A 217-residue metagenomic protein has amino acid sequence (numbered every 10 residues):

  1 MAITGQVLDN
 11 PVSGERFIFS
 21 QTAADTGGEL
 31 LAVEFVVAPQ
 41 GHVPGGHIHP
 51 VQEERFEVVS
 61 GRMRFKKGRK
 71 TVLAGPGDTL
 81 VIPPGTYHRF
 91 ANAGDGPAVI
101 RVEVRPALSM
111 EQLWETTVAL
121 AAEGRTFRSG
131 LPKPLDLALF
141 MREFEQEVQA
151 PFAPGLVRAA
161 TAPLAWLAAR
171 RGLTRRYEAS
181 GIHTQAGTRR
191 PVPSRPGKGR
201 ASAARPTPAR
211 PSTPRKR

Functional and structural regions predicted by a protein language model:
M1-L30, V36-Q52, R62-R217: Jelly-roll (double-stranded beta-helix
F56: Structured binding elements
